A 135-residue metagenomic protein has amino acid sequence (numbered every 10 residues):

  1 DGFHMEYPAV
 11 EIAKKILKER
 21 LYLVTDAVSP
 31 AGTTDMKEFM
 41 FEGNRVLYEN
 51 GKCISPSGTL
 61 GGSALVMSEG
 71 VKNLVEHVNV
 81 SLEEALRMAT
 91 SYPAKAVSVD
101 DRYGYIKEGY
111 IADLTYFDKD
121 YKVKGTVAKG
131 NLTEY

Functional and structural regions predicted by a protein language model:
D1-E84, A96-D100, F117-K122: Active-site-adjacent C-terminal substructures of enzyme catalytic domains
T25, T90, T126: Ser/Thr-centric signal marking residues that sit in or immediately flank functional binding/regulatory motifs
E38, K95, Y105-Y135: C-terminal cap of metal-dependent C-N hydrolases
L82-P93, Y105-I106: Short, well-structured alpha-helical segments that form the helix of a local strand-helix-strand
